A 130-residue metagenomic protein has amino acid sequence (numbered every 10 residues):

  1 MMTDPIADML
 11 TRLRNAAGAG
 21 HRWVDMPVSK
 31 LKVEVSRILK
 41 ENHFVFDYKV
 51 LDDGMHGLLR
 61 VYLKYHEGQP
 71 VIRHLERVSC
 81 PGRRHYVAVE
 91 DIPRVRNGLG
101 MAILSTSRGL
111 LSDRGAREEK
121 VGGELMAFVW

Functional and structural regions predicted by a protein language model:
M1-W130: Core subunits and conserved enzymes of cellular information-processing and envelope-translocation systems across
